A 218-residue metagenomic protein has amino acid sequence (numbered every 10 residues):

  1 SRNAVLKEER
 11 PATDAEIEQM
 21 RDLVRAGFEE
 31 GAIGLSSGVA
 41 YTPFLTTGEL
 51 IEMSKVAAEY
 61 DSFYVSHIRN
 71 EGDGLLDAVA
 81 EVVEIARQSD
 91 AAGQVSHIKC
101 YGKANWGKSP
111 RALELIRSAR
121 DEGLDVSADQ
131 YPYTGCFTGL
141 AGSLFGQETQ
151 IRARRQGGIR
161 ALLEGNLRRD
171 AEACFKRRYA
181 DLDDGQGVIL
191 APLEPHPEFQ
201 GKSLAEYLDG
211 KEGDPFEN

Functional and structural regions predicted by a protein language model:
S1-D14, E18-Y41, L50, E84-R87 (+2 more regions): Active-site neighborhoods of metal-dependent hydrolases
V39, Y64-N70: Histidine-centered catalytic micro-motifs
T42-T46, N70-L76, K103-G107: Acidic-and-aromatic substrate-binding clefts and catalytic sites of carbohydrate-active enzymes
I51-S66, Q88-S89: Alpha-helix-loop-beta-strand connector modules within alpha/beta enzyme cores
V79-A80: Alpha-helical scaffolding within the catalytic cores of extracellular/periplasmic polymer-degrading hydrolases
